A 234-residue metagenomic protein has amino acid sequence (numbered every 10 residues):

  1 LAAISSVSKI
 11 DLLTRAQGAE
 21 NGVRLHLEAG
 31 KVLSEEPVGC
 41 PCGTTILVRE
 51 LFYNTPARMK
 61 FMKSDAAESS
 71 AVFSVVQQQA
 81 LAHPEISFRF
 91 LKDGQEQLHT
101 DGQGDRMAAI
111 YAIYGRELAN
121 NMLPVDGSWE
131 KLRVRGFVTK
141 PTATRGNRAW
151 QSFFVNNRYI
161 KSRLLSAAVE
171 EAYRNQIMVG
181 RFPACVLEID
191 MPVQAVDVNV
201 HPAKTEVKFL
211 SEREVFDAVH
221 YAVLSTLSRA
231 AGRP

Functional and structural regions predicted by a protein language model:
L1-P234: N-terminal phosphate-binding caps/lids of nucleotide- and nucleic-acid-binding domains
